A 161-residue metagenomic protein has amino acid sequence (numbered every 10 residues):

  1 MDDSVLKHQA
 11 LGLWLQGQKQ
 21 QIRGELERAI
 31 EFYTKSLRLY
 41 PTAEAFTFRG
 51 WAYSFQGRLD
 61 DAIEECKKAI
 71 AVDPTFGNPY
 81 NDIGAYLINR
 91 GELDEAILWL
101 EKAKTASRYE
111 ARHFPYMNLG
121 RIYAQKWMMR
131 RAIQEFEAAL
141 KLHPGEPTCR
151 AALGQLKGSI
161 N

Functional and structural regions predicted by a protein language model:
M1-L6, R121, Q125-N161: Terminal, low-structured helical/coil segments at or just beyond the last alpha-helical repeat
L6-E44, F48, F55: Alpha-helical segment of the N-proximal tetratricopeptide repeat
G12, A45-F46, P79, H113-P115 (+1 more regions): TPR alpha-solenoid repeat register
I22-F32, Q56-K68, R90-T105, K126-A138 (+1 more regions): Structural signature of tandem alpha-helical TPR/SEL1-like repeats, specifically the intra-repeat loop/turn
L37, I70, K104-A106, L140 (+1 more regions): A conserved position within tetratricopeptide repeats
Y40-P41, P74, R108-E110, P144: Short coil turns that delineate tetratricopeptide repeat
